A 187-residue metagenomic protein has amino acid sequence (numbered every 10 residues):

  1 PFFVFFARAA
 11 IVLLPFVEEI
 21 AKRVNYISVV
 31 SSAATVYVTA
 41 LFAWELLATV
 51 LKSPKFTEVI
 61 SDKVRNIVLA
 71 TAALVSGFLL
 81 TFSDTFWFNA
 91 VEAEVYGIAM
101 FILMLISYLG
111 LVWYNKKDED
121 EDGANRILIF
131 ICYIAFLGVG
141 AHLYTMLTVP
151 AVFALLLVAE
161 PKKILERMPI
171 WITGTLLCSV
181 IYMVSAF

Functional and structural regions predicted by a protein language model:
P1-K22, V29-V30: Short hydrophobic/aromatic helix or loop-helix immediately within or flanking a transmembrane segment in polytopic
A7, I11, P15, A40-A48 (+3 more regions): Membrane-water interface at transmembrane helix exits
Y26-D62, M104-V112: Transmembrane-helix motifs of polytopic, lipid-linked glycan transferases
V30-A33, Y37, A93, G97-Y108 (+2 more regions): Alpha-helical transmembrane segments of multi-pass membrane proteins
K63-I67, M104-L128, A135-L137, L156-K163: Membrane-interface transmembrane helices that cradle and orient dolichyl/undecaprenyl
A73-T81, A135: Short helix- or helix-capping micro-motifs that position conserved polar/aromatic residues at function-defining sites
T85-Y96, Y144: Short acidic/glycine- and proline-prone juxtamembrane loop motifs at membrane-interface regions of multi-pass membrane
N115, T148-F187: Perimembrane helix-loop-helix junctions
